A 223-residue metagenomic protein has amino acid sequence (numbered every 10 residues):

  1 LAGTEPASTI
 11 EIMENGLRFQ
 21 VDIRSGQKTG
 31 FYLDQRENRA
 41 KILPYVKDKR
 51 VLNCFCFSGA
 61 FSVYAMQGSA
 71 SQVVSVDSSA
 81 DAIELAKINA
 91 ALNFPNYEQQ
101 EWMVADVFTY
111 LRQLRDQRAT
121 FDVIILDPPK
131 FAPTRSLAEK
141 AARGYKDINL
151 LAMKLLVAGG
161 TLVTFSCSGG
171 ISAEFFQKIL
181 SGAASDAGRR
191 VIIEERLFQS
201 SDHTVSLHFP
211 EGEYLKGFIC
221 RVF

Functional and structural regions predicted by a protein language model:
L1-F31: Non-catalytic substrate-recognition/targeting regions of SAM-dependent transferases
K47-F57: Conserved class I S-adenosyl-L-methionine
S58-S71: Conserved SAM-binding loop of SAM-dependent methyltransferases across substrates and taxa, primarily the Class I
Q72-D77: Conserved SAM-binding motif I beta-strand of class I
D81-I125: S-adenosyl-L-methionine
F121-L151: Mobile active-site "lid"/loop adjacent to the S-adenosyl-L-methionine
D147, T161-F223: C-terminal catalytic and target-recognition region of SAM-dependent MTase-like enzymes, primarily methyltransferases
L156-A158: Helix-to-beta-strand junctions that scaffold the AdoMet/dcAdoMet cofactor pocket in Class I SAM-dependent enzymes
